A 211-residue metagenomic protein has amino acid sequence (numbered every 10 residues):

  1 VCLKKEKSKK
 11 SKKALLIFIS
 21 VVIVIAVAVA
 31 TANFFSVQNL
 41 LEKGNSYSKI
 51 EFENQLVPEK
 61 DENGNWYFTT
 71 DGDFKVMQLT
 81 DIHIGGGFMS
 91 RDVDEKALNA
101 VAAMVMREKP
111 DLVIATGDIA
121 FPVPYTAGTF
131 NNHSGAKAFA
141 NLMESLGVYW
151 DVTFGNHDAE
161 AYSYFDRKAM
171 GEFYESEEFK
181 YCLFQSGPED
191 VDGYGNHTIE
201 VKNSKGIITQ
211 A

Functional and structural regions predicted by a protein language model:
K4-V24: N-terminal Sec-pathway targeting helices
V24-F35: Hydrophobic alpha-helical membrane-insertion segments, chiefly the h-region of N-terminal signal peptides
A30-T31, V101, F154: Generic hydrophobic, helix-prone segments enriched in Leu/Val/Ile
F34-H133: N-terminal active-site segment of His-dependent metallophosphoesterases
L41-G64, S134-A211: Extended active-site neighborhood of metal-dependent phosphoesterases/phosphodiesterases
